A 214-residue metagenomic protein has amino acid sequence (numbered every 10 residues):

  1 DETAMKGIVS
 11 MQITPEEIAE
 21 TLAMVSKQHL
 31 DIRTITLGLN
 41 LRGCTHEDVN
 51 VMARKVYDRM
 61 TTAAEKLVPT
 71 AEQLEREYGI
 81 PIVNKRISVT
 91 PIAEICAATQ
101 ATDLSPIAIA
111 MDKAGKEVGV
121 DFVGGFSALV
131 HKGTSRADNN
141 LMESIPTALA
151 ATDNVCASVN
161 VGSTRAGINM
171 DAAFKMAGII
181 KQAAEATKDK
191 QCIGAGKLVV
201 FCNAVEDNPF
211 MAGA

Functional and structural regions predicted by a protein language model:
G7-E143, S163-G178, E206-G213: Metallocofactor- and cofactor-centric catalytic cores in central/energy metabolism, strongly enriched
I87, F122-G125, A157-V159, G194 (+1 more regions): General beta-strand structural signal in soluble alpha/beta enzymes
P146-L149: Acidic, His- and aromatic-enriched active-site or binding-groove loops in soluble protein domains that engage sugars
A172-A214: Internal metal/ion-chelating core segments
